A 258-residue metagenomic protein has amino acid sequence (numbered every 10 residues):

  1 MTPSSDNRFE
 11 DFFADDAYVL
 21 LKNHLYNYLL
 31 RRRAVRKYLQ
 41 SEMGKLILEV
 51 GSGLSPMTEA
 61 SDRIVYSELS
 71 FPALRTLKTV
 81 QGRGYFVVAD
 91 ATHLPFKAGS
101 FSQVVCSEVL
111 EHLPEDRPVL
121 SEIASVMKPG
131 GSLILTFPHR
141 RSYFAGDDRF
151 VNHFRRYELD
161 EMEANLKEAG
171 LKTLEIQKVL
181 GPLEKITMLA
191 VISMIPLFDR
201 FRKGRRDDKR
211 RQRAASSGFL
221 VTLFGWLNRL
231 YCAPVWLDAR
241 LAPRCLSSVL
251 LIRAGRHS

Functional and structural regions predicted by a protein language model:
M1-G99, Q103-S107, R117-L120, Q177 (+5 more regions): Conserved N-terminal segment of class I S-adenosyl-L-methionine
Y18-L20, L133-R155, L159-A164: Short, glycine-/aromatic-enriched active-site segment of Class I SAM-dependent methyltransferases
E108-H112: A short His-aromatic
P114-P118, A145: Short N-terminal helix/helix-N-cap motif within the alpha/beta-hydrolase-1
R117-S132: A short glycine-rich, Lys/Arg-flanked "PGG" loop and its adjoining helix->strand segment in the class I
L171-P182: Conserved S-adenosyl-L-methionine
L183, L189-W226: Flexible, glycine-/basic-rich loop-and-beta segments that form/coincide with the SAM-dependent methyltransferase
